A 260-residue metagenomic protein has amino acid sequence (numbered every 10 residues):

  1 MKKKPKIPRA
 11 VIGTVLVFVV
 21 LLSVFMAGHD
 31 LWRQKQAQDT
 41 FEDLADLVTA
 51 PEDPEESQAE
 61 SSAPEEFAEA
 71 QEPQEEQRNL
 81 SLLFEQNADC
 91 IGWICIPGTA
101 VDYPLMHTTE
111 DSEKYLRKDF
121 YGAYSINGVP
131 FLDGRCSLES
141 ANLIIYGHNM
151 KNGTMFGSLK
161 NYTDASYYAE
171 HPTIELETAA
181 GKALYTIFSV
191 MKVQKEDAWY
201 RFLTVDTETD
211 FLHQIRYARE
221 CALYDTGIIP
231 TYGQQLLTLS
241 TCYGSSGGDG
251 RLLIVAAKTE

Functional and structural regions predicted by a protein language model:
K2-V19: N-terminal Sec-pathway targeting helices
L22-E260: Solvent-exposed, non-transmembrane regions of membrane-associated and secreted proteins
